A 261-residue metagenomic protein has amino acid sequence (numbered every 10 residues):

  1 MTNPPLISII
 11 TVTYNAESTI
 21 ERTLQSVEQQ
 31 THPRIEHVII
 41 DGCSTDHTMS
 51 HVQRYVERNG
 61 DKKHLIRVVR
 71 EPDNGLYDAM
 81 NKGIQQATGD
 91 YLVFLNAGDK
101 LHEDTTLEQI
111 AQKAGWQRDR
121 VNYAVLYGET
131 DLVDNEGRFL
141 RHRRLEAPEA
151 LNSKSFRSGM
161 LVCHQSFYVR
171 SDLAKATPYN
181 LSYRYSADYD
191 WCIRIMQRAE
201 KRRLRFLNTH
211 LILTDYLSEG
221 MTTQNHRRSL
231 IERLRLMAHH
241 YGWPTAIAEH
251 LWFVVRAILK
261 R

Functional and structural regions predicted by a protein language model:
M1-Q29: N-proximal low-complexity "stem/linker" segments adjacent to membrane-targeting elements
P5-S8, E36, D190: Cell-envelope/extracellular polymer assembly enzymes that use nucleotide-activated donors
D41-S50: A conserved acidic beta->alpha catalytic loop
H47, D78, D99-K113: Acidic donor-binding/catalytic loop of UDP-sugar-dependent glycosyltransferases, especially processive GT2
R70-A87: Glycine-rich, basic loop-to-helix element that forms the pyrophosphate-binding segment of sugar-nucleotide handling
L92: Short aromatic/hydrophobic "clamp" motif used to bind/position activated sugar donors
D104-L140: Conserved donor NDP-sugar-binding/catalytic core segment of glycosyltransferases
G128, H142-S229, L236: Conserved nucleotide-sugar donor-binding catalytic segment
